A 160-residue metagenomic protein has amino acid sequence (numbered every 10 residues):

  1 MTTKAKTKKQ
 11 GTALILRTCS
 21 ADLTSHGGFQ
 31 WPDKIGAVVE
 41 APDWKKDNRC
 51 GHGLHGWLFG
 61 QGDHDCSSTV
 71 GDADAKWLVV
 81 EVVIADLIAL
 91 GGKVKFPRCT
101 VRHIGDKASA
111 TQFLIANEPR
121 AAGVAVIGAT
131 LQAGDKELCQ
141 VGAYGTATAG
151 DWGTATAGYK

Functional and structural regions predicted by a protein language model:
M1-K160: Short, glycine-biased loop/turn motifs at secondary-structure junctions and in low-complexity Ser/Thr/Pro-rich termini
